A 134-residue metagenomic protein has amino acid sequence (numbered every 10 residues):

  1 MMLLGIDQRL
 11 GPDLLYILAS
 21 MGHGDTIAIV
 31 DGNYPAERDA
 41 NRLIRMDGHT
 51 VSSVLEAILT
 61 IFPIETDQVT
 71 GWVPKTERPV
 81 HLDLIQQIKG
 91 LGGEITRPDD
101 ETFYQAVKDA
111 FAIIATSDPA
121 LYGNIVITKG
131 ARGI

Functional and structural regions predicted by a protein language model:
M1-A40, R45: Long, hydrophobic N-terminal alpha-helical segment
M2-G5, G71-R78, P98: Flexible, glycine/proline-enriched loop segments at strand-loop-helix junctions that form or flank small-ligand binding
Q8, P12, G48-S52, R78-L82 (+1 more regions): Electropositive phosphate-/nucleotide-binding environments in soluble metabolic enzymes
I17, M21-G24, A57-E65, Q87-L91 (+1 more regions): Change "in soluble alpha/beta enzymes" to "in soluble alpha/beta proteins
D25-A28, R42-I44, E65-W72, G93-I95 (+2 more regions): Structural motif
D39-T70: A phosphate-binding glycine/aspartate-rich beta-alpha loop in the early core of alpha/beta enzymes
T76-I134: Glycine-rich, aromatic-bearing surface loops/beta-hairpins
